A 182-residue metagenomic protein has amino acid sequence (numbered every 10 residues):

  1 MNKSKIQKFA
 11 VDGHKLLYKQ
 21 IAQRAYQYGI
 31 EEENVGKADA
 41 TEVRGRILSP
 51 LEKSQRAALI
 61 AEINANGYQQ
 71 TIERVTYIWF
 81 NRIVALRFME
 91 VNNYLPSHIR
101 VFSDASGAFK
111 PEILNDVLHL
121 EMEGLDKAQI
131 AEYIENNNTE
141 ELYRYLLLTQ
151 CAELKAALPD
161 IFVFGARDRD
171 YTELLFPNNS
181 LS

Functional and structural regions predicted by a protein language model:
M1-S182: Charged, often flexible domain-edge or linker segments that flank or initiate folded functional domains
